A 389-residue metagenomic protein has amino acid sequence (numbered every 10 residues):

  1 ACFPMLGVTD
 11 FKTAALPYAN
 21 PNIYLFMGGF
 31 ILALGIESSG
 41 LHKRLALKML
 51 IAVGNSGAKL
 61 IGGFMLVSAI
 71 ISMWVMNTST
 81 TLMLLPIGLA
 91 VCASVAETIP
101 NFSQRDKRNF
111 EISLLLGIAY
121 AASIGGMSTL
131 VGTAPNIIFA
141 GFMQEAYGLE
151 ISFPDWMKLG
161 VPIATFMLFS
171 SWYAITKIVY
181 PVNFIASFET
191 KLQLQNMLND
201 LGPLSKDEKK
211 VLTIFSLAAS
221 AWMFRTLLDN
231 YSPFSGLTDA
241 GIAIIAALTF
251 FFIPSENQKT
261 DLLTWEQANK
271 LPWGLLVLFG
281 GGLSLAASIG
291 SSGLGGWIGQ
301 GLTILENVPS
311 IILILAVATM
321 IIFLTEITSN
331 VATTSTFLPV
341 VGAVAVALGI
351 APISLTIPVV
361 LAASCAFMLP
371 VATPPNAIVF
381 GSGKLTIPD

Functional and structural regions predicted by a protein language model:
A1-L25, E145-G148, D155-Q300: Hydrophobic transmembrane alpha-helices of multi-pass small-molecule transporters
M5-R105, N269, G274-L275, F279-L348: Membrane-embedded alpha-helical segments and adjacent helix-loop junctions characteristic of multi-pass solute
F11, E111, F153, D239 (+2 more regions): Alpha-helix N-cap/start motif
I31, L66-I70, P86-A90, I118-G126 (+6 more regions): Transmembrane helix-bundle signature of multi-pass membrane transporters/permeases
I61-M65, L115-I118, I163, K210-A218 (+3 more regions): Hydrophobic alpha-helical transmembrane segments of polytopic
N77-T81, A96-A121, G125-F139, M143-T213 (+2 more regions): Juxtamembrane and boundary regions of transmembrane helices in multi-pass small-molecule transporters and channels
Y147-S152, G342-S354: Helix-coil boundary and interhelical linker segments in multi-pass alpha-helical membrane proteins
L228-S232, Q258-L262, S288-I298, S310-V317 (+6 more regions): Extended hydrophobic-aromatic, low-complexity segments
